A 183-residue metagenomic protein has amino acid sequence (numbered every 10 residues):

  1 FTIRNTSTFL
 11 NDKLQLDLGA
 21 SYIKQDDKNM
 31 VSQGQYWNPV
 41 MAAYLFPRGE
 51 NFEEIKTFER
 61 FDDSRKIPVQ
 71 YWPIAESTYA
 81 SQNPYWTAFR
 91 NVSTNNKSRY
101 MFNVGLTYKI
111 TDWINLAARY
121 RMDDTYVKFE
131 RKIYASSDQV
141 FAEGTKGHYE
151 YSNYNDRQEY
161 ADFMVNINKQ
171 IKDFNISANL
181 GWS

Functional and structural regions predicted by a protein language model:
I3: Aromatic-residue-lined binding/catalytic grooves and analogous aromatic/hydrophobic interfacial grooves in multimeric
T6-R99, A117-S183: Surface-exposed loop/interface segments of Gram-negative outer-membrane beta-barrel transport/assembly proteins
F102: A cytosolic small-molecule/anion-sensing beta-strand core signal
T111: Conserved kinase catalytic-core segment
